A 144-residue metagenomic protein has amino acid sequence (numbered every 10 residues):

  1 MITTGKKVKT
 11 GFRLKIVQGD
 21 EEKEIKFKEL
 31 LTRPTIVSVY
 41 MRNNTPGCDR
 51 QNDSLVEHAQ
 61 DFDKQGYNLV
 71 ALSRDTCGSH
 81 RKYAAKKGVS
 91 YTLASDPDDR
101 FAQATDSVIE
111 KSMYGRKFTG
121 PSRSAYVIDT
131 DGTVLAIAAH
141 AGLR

Functional and structural regions predicted by a protein language model:
M1-R144: Chalcogenol-based redox active-site neighborhoods
